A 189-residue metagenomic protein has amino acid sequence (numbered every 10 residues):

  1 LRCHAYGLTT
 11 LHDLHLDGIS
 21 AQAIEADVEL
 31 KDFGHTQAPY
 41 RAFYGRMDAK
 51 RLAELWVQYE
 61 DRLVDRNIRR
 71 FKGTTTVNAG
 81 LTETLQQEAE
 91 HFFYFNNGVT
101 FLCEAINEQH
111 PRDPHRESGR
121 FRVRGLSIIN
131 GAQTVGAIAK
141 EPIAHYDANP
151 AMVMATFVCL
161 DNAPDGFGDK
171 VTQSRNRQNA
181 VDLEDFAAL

Functional and structural regions predicted by a protein language model:
L1-Y94: N-terminal extension/subdomain marker
H4-Y6, L102, V158-L160: Conserved beta-strand termini and adjacent loop/short-helix elements that scaffold enzyme active sites in alpha/beta
E25-F33, I106-Q109, V181-A188: Short, surface-exposed, charge-dense and proline/glycine-enriched linear segments
R46-R51, F101-A105, V135: Short, functional N-terminal and low-complexity linear motifs
A53, N78, T82-Q86, T100 (+2 more regions): Generic detector of well-ordered alpha-helical segments enriched in charged/polar residues, highlighting helical
T84-R124: Active-site-adjacent "gating/activation" loops or surface patches in catalytic cores
R116-L189: Catalytic or ion-translocation cores adjacent to nucleophile or general acid/base/metal-coordination motifs in diverse
